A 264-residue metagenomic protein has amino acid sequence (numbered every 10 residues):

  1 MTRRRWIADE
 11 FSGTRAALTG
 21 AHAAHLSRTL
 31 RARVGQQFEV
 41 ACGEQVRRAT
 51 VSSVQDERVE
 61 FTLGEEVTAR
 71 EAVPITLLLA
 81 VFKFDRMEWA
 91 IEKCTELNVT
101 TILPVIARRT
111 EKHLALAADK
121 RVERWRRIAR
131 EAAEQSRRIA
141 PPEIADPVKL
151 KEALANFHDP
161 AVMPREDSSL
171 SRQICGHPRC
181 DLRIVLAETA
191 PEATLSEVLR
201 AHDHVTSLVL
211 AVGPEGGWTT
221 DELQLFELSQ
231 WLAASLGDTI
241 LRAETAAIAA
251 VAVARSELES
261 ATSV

Functional and structural regions predicted by a protein language model:
M1-T68: N-terminal positively charged helical leader segments and presequences
G43, G64-E66, I106-T110, D238-T239: Short, ordered loop/turn segments at secondary-structure junctions
T68-S171, H177-L182: RNA substrate-binding interface of SAM-dependent RNA methyltransferases
V148-H158, C180-H204, L208: A mid-sequence, solvent-exposed acidic-amphipathic segment
L186, A211-P214, S235-G237: Thr-Gly-centered strand-to-loop micro-motif
H202-L225: A C-terminal functional module that forms or caps the active site or interfaces directly with catalytic machinery
T220-V264: Structured adenosyl-cofactor binding patch, chiefly the S-adenosyl-L-methionine
